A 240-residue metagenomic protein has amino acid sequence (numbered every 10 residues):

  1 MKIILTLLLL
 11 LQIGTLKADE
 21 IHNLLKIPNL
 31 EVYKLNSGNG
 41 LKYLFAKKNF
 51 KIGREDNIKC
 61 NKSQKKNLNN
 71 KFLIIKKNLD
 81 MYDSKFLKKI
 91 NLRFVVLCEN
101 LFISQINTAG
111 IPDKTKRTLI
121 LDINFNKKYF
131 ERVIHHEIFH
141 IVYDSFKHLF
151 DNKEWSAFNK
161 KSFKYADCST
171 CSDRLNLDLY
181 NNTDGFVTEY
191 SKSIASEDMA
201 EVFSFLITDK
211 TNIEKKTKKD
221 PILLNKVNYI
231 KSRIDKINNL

Functional and structural regions predicted by a protein language model:
M1-E20: Classical Sec-dependent N-terminal signal peptides that target proteins to the secretory pathway
L9, G14, L73, K77-D80 (+3 more regions): Surface-exposed alpha-helical segments enriched in charged/polar residues
G14, K34, N61-Q64, L68-K71 (+2 more regions): Intrinsic-disorder-associated interaction segments
D19-N67, E99-N100, D167-Y180, S196-D198 (+2 more regions): Non-catalytic architectural context of zinc metalloproteases
I52-T115, I123: Auxiliary, metal-adjacent structural segments of Zn-dependent hydrolase domains
N91-L240: Active-site-flanking segments in enzyme catalytic domains
